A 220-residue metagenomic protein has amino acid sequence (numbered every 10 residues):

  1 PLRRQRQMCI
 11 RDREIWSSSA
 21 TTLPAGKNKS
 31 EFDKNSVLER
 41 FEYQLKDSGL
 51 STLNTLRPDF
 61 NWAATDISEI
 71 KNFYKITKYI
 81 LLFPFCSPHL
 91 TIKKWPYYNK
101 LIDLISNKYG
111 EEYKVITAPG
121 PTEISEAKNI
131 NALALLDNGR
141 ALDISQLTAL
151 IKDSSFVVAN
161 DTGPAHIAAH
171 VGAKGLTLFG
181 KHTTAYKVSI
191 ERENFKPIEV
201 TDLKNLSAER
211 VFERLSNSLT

Functional and structural regions predicted by a protein language model:
P1-D12: Single conserved hydrophobic/aromatic residue that forms the stacking wall/gate of nucleotide- or nucleobase-binding
Q7, G26-K27, T91-K93, E126-K128 (+2 more regions): Short glycine-/acidic-enriched loop or helix-start segments at secondary-structure transitions that form or flank
R13-T91: Mid-sequence helix-capping/hinge segment at a functional interface
L23, E31-K34, H166-T220: Nucleotide-sugar donor-binding patch of glycosyltransferase catalytic domains
E42-K46, I102, F212, S216: Non-transmembrane alpha-helical segments in soluble domains of secreted/periplasmic/extracellular proteins
I67, A141-I144, N205: Structural motif corresponding to alpha-helix initiation and N-cap regions
Y97-L176, G180-T183: Donor-binding and catalytic core of enzymes assembling or modifying cell-surface/extracellular glycoconjugates
